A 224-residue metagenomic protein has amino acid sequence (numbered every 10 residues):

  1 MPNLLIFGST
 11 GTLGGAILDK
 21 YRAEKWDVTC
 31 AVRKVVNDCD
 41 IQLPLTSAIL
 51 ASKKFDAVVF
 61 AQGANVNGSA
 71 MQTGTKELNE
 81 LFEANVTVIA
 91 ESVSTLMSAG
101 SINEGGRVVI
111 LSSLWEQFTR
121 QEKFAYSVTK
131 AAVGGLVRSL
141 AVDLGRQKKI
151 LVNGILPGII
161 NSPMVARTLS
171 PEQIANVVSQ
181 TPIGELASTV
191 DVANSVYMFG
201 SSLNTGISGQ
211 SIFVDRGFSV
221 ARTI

Functional and structural regions predicted by a protein language model:
T10, G14-D19: N-terminal Rossmann NAD(P)H-binding glycine-rich loop of SDR-like oxidoreductase domains
C39-L43, G63-N79, E122-A125, A166-L169: Conserved mid-core segment of classical short-chain dehydrogenase/reductases
M71-E91, V109, Y126, V133: Catalytic Tyr-X3-Lys loop
S98, V142-R146, T205: Alpha-helical segment proximal to the catalytic Tyr-Lys
V109-A132, V137-R146, I159: Catalytic loop of short-chain dehydrogenase/reductase
R146-L151, I207-G209: Short, small/polar-rich loop/turn modules that mediate ligand/substrate recognition or access, typified
T181-V192: A conserved structural motif in NAD(P)-dependent oxidoreductases
S208-I224: Short C-terminal tail/terminal secondary-structure segment of NAD(P)H-dependent dehydrogenase/reductase domains
